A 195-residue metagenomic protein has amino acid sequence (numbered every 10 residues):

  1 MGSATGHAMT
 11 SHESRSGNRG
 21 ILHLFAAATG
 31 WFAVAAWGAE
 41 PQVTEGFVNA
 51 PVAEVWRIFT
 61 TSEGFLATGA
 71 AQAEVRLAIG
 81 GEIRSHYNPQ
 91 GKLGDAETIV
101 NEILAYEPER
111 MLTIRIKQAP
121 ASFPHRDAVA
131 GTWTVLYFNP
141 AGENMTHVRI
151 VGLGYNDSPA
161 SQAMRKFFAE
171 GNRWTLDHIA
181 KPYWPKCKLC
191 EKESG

Functional and structural regions predicted by a protein language model:
T10-F25: Bacterial N-terminal signal peptides that target proteins for export
H23-A35: Bacterial N-terminal signal peptides
T44-G46, Q72, T98-A105, G131-P140: Hydrophobic/aromatic beta-strand elements that line small-molecule binding cavities or substrate pockets in beta-rich
N49-A53, L77, L104-L112, Y137-H147: A short, structured loop/turn motif at beta-sheet edges
N49-T68: Amphipathic alpha-helical segments
E63-T98: Short beta-edge strand/loop motif at the mouth of beta-sheet-based domains
S122-E170: Beta-strand/loop substructures that line and gate deep hydrophobic ligand-binding cavities in soluble
L153, K181-G195: Short, highly charged C-terminal tails/helix-capping segments
